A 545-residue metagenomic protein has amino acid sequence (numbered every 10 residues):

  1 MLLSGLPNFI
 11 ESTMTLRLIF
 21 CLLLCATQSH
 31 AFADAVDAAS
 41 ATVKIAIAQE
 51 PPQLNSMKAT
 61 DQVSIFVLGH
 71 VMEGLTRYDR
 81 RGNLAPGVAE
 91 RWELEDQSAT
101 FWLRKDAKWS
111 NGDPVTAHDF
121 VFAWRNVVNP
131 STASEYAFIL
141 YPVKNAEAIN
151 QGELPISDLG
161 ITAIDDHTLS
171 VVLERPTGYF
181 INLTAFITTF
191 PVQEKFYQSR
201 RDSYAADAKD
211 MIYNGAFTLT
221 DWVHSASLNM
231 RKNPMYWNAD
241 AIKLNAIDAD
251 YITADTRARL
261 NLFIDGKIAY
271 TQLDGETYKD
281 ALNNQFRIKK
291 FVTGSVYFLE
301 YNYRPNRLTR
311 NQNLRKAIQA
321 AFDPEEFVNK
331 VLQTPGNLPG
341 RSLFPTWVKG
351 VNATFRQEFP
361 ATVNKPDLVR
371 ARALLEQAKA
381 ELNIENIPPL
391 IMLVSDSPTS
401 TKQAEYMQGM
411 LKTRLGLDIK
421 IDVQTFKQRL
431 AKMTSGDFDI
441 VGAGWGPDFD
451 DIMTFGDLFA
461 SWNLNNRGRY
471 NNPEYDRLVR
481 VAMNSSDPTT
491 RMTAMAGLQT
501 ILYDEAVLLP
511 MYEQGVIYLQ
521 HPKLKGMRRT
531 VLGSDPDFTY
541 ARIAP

Functional and structural regions predicted by a protein language model:
T13, E93, T132-K195, D221: Surface-exposed binding/hinge segments that line and control ligand-binding clefts or catalytic entry sites
A46-Q97, I212: N-terminal lobe/hinge region of extracytoplasmic solute-binding protein
T116-A123, D166-V172, P176, G215-A216 (+6 more regions): Alpha-helical secondary-structure segments
T162, S342, N364, L417-T434 (+2 more regions): Extracytoplasmic/peripheral linker and loop segments enriched in polar/acidic and small residues with frequent Thr/Pro
H167, R175-I242, A246, A254-R257 (+1 more regions): Gly/Pro-rich hinge or "lid" segments in bacterial periplasmic/extracellular proteins
H224, L368, R372-P447, P488 (+1 more regions): Ligand/substrate-recognition segments at binding pockets and active sites
L338-A378, S397-K402: Structural transition elements
Y518-P545: Long beta-strand-rich cores associated with HINT superfamily self-processing modules
